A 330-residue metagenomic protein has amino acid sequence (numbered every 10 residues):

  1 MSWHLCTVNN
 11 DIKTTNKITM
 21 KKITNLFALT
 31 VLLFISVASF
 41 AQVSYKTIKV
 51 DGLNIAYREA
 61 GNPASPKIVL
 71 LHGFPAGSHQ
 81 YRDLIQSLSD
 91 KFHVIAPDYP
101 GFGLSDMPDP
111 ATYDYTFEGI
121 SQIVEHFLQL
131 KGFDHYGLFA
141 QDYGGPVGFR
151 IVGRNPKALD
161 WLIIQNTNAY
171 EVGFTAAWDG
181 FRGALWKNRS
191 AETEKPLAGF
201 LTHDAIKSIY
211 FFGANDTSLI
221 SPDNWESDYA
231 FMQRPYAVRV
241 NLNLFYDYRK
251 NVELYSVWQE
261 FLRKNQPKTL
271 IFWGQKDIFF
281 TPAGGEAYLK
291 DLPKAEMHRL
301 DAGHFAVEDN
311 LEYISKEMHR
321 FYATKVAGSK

Functional and structural regions predicted by a protein language model:
M1-I68, S89-F92, F133-D134, P293 (+1 more regions): Alpha/beta-hydrolase fold catalytic core
V43, D51-I55, A60-P63, I95 (+5 more regions): Flexible "cap/lid" subdomain of the alpha/beta-hydrolase fold that forms the substrate-access gate
L53, E59-S105: Conserved HGGG/HGGXW glycine-rich cap/lid loop of the alpha/beta-hydrolase fold
G73, D142, E308-D309: Conserved acidic functional residues
F74, N168, F305: Active-site pre-Tyr helix/loop in NAD(P)-dependent dehydrogenases
G77-S78, P146, G303: A short, glycine- and basic residue-enriched loop/turn that sits immediately adjacent to a domain's principal
Q80, G284, V307: Conserved alpha-helical elements of sugar-nucleotide-dependent glycosyltransferases
G303-S315: Catalytic histidine-centered segment of alpha/beta-hydrolase-like enzymes
